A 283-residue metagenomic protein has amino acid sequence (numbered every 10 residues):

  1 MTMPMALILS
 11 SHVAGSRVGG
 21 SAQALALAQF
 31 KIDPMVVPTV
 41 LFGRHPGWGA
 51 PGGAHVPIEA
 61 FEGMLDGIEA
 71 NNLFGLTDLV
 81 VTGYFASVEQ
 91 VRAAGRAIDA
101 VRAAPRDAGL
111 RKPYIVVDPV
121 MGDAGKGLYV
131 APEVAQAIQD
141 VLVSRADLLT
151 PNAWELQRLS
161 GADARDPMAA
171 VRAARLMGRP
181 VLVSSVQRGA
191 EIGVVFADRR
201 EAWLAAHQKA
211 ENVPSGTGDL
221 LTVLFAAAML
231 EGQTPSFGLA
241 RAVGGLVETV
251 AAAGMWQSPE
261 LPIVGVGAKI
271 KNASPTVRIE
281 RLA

Functional and structural regions predicted by a protein language model:
T2-A124, G267-A283: Conserved N-terminal subdomain of the carbohydrate kinase-like
L9, F30, N71, A100-A104 (+7 more regions): Change "in soluble alpha/beta enzymes" to "in soluble alpha/beta proteins
V13, V40-F42, A86, M121-D123 (+4 more regions): Glycine-rich beta-alpha junction loops
G19, Q23, A60, M64 (+7 more regions): General structural feature for long, well-ordered alpha-helical segments within catalytic domains of soluble enzymes
L128-W203, A210-N212, Q233-S236: Conserved phosphate/ATP/ADP-binding segment of small-molecule kinases
Q157-R158, E211-R241: Short, small-residue alpha-helix embedded
S236-A283: Charged C-terminal helix
